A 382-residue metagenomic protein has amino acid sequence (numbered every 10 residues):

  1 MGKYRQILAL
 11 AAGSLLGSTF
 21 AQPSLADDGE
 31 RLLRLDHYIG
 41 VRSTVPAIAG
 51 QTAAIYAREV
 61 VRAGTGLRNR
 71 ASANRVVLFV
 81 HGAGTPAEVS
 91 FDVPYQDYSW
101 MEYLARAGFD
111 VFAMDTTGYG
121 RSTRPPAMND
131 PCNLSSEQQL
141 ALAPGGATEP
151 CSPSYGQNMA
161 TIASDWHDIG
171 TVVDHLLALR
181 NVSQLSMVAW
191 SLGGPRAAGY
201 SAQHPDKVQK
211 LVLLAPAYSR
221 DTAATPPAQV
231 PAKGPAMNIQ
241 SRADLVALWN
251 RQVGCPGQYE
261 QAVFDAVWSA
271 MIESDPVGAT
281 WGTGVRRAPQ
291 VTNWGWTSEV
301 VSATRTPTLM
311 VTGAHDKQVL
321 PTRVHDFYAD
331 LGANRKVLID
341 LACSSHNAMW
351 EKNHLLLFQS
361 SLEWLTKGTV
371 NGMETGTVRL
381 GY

Functional and structural regions predicted by a protein language model:
D27-S72: N-terminal cap/lid segment of alpha/beta-hydrolase-fold proteins
G64-A113, T123-P126: Short, surface-exposed "cap/lid" segments of acyl-processing enzymes
C132-L179: Alpha/beta-hydrolase active-site loop
R180-S191: Alpha/beta-hydrolase fold nucleophile elbow
V212-D221: Active-site nucleophile loop of the alpha/beta-hydrolase fold
D221-V311: Alpha/beta-hydrolase
K317-R323: Conserved alpha/beta-hydrolase "acid-adjacent" motif
S344-L355: Catalytic histidine-centered segment of alpha/beta-hydrolase-like enzymes
